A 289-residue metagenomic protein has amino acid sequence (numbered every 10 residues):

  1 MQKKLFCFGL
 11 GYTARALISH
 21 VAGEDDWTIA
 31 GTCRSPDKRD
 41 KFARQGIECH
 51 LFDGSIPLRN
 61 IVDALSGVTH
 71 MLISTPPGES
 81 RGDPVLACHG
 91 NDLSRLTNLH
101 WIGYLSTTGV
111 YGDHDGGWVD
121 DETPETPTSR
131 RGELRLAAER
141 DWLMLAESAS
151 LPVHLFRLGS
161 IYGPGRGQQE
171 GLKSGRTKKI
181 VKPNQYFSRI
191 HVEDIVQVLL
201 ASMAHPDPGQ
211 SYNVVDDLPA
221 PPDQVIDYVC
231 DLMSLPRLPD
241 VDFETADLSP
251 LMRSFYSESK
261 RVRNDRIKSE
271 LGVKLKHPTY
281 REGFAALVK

Functional and structural regions predicted by a protein language model:
A14-R15: N-terminal Rossmann-fold NAD(P) dinucleotide-binding loop
F52-I56, S254-K289: C-terminal amphipathic/interface module of NAD(P)-dependent oxidoreductases and related NAD-binding regulators
I61-Y104: NAD(P)-cofactor binding segment of oxidoreductase domains
G90-R130: Conserved Rossmann-fold NAD(P)-dependent oxidoreductase catalytic core, especially the SDR/UDP-sugar
D115-L155: Catalytic helix-loop patch of NAD(P)-dependent Rossmann-fold dehydrogenases
L136, A149-L151, I161-L172, A201-Y212 (+1 more regions): Glycine/proline-rich active-site loop of Rossmann-fold NAD(P)-dependent oxidoreductases
L143-F187: NAD(P)-dependent short-chain dehydrogenase/reductase
H205-M252: Mid/C-terminal beta-alpha module of Rossmann-like enzyme folds, strongest in SDR-family dehydrogenases/epimerases
